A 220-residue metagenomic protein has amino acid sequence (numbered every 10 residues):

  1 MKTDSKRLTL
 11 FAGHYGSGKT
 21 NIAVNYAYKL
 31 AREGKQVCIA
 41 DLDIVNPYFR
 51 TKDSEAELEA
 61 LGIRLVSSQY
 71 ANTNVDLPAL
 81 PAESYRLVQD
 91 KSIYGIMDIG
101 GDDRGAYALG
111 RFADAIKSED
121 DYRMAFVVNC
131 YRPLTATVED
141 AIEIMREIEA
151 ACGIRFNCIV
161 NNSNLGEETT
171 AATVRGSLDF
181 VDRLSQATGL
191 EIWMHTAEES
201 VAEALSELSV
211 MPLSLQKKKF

Functional and structural regions predicted by a protein language model:
M1-K6: Phosphate-binding P-loop
F11: Hydrophobic anchor at the beta1->P-loop junction of P-loop NTPases
G16: Walker A (P-loop) phosphate-binding loop of P-loop NTPases
K19: Conserved lysine of the Walker
I22: Hydrophobic positions on the alpha1 helix immediately C-terminal to the Walker A/P-loop
K29-L77, E83: N-terminal phosphate/diphosphate-binding loop that engages ATP/GTP or pyrophosphate donors across diverse enzyme folds
S68-T73, I93-A108: Switch II (G3) loop of P-loop NTPases
D103-E207: Conserved catalytic-core segment of NTP-binding enzymes
